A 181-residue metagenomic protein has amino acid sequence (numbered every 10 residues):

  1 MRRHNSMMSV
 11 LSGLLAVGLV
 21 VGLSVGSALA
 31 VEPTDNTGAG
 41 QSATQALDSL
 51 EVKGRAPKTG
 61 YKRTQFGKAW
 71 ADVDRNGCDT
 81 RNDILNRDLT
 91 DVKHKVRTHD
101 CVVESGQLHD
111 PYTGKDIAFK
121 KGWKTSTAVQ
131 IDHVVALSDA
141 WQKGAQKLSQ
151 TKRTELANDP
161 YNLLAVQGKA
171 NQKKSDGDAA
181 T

Functional and structural regions predicted by a protein language model:
M1-H4, D83-R87, S175: Short amphipathic alpha-helical segments with coiled-coil-like heptad repeat character
M1-V31: Secretory targeting and sorting signals
G22, S27-C78: N-terminal module-boundary/linker segments of secreted carbohydrate-active enzymes
S24, N82, Q172: Residue-level marker of positions within ordered structural domains that often coincide with functionally constrained
T44-L47, R81, L85, L156: Generic hydrophobic, helix-prone segments enriched in Leu/Val/Ile
P57-Q130, V134-V135: Secreted/periplasmic proteins that engage bacterial cell-wall peptidoglycan
Y112-T181: Domain-level detector of nuclease and nuclease-like folds in predominantly extracellular/periplasmic contexts
